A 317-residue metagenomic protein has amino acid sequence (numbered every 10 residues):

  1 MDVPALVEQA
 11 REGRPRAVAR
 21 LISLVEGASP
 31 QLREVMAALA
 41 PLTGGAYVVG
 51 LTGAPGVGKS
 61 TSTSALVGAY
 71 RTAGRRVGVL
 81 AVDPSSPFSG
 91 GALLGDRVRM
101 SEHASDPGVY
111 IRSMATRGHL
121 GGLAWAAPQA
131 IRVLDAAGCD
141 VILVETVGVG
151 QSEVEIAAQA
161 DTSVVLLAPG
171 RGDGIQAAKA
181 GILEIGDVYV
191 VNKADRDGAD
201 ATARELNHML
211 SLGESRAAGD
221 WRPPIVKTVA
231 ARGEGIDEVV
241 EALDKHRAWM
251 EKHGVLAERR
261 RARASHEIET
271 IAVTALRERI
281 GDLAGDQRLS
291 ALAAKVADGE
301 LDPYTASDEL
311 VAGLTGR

Functional and structural regions predicted by a protein language model:
D2-V49, A54-V57, T63-S152, I156-G174: Nucleotide-state-sensitive switch-loop elements of NTP-binding domains
P4-V7, M114, Y189-V191, P224-V229 (+1 more regions): Short hinge/gating elements
E12, S23-P30, P41, T72 (+6 more regions): Generic secondary-structure signature for well-ordered alpha-helical cores
L80, L166, V191-N192, T228: Generic beta-sheet signal
L93, A130, E155, Q159 (+5 more regions): Alpha-helical scaffold elements adjacent to nucleotide-binding pockets in ATP/GTP-utilizing enzyme cores
P169-D197: Flexible active-site lid/hinge loop adjacent to a nucleotide/diphosphate and Mg2+-phosphate binding pocket
V188, A194-W249: Canonical P-loop GTPase G-domain recognition
K227-A230, E238-T315: Long, well-ordered amphipathic alpha-helical subdomains in the mid-to-C-terminal portions of large enzyme subunits
